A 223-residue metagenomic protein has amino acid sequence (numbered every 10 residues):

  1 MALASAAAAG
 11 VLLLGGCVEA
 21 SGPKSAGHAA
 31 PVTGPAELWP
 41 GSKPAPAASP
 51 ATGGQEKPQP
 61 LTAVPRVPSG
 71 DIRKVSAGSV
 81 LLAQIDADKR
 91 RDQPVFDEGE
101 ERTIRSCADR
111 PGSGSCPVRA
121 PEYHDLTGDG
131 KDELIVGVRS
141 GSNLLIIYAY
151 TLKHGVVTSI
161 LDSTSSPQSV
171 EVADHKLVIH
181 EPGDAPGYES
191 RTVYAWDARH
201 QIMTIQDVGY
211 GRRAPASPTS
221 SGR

Functional and structural regions predicted by a protein language model:
M1-L126, K131-R223: Beta-propeller-forming repeat regions
